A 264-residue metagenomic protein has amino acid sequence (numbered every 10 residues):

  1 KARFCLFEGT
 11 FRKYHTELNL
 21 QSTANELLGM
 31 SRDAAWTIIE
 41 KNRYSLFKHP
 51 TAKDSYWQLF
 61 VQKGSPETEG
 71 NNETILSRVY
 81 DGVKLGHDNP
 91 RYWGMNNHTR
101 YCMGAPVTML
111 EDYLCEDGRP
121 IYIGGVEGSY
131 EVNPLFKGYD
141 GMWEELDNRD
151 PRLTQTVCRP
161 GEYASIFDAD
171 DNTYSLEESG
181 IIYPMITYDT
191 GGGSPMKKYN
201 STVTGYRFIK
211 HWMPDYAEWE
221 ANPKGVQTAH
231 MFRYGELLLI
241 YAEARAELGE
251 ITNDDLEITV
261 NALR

Functional and structural regions predicted by a protein language model:
C5-T190: An aromatic- and glycine-enriched ligand-binding surface/loop that stacks and positions planar moieties
W143-L263: C-terminal substrate/ligand-recognition segments
